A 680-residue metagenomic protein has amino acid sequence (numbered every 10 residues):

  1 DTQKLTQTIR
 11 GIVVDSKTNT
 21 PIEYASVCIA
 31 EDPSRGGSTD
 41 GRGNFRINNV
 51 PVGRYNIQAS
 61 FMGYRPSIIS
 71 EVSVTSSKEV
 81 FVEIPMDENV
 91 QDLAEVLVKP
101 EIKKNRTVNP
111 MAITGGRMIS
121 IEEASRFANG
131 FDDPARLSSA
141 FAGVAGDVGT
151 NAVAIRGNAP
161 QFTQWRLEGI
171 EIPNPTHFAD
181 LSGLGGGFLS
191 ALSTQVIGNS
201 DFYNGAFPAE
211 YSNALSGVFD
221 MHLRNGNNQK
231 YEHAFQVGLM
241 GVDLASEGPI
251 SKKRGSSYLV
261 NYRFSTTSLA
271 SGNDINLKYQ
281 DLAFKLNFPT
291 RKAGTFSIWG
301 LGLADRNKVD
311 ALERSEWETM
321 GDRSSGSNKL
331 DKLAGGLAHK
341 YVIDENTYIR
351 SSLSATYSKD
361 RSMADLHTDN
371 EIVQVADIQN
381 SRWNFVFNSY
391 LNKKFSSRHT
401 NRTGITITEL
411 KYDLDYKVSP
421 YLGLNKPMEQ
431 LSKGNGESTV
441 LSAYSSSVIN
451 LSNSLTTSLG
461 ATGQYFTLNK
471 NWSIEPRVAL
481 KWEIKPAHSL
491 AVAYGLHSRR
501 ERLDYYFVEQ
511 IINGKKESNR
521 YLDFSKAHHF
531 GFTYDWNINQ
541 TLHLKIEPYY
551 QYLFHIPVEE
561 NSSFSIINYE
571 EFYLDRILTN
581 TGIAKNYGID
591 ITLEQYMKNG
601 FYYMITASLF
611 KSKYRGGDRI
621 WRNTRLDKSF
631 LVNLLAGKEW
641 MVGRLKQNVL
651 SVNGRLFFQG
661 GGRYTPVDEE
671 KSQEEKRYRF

Functional and structural regions predicted by a protein language model:
D1-K4, I12-V14, T18, A25-A30 (+6 more regions): Short, acidic, small-residue-rich periplasmic hinge/interaction motif at the N-terminus of Gram-negative outer-membrane
D32-N44: Short, acidic Ser/Thr/Gly-rich low-complexity loop/linker segments typical of extracellular and cell-surface proteins
T39, R382, R398-T400, T406 (+4 more regions): Structural signature of Gram-negative outer-membrane beta-barrels, strongest in the C-terminal barrel of TonB-dependent
R65, K99-F207, V218-D220, R224: Periplasmic N-terminal accessory/gating domains of Gram-negative outer-membrane beta-barrel systems
E171, T176, L312-R314, K359 (+5 more regions): Surface-exposed extracellular loop regions of Gram-negative outer-membrane beta-barrel proteins, predominantly
G238-F264, D274-N307, G326-A355, F395-H399: Transmembrane beta-barrel wall of Gram-negative outer-membrane proteins
N380, N384-N388, L431-S442, N519 (+2 more regions): Outer membrane beta-barrel strand-and-loop segments of large Gram-negative receptors, especially TonB-dependent
N450, Y550-Y552, Y573-G662: Gram-negative outer-membrane beta-barrel transporters
